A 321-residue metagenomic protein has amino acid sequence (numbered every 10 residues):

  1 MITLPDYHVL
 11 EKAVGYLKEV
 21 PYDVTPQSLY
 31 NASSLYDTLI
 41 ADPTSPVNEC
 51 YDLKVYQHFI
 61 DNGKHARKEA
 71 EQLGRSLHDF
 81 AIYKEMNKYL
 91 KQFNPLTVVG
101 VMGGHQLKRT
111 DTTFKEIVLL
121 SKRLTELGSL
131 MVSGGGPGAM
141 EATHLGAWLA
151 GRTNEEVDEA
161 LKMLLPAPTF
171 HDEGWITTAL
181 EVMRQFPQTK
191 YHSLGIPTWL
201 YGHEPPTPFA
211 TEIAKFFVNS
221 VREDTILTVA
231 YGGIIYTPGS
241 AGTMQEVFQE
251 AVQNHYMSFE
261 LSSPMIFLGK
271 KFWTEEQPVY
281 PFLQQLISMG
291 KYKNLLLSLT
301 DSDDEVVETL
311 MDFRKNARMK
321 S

Functional and structural regions predicted by a protein language model:
M1-V99, R152-A167, E173-Q188, F313-S321: N-terminal low-complexity/intrinsically disordered extensions
I2-P5, G138-G233: Acidic/glycine-enriched connector segments
L4-H8, P137-G138, F267-E275: Short beta-alpha junction loops
A13-K18, I117-L120, T211, Q249-N254 (+2 more regions): Short, solvent-exposed amphipathic alpha-helical segments in soluble enzyme and RNA/protein-processing domains
T97-V101, T112-A160: N-terminal active-site beta-alpha-beta segment that forms phosphate/nucleotide-binding and substrate-recognition loops
T110, A139-T143, G242-Q249: Short glycine/serine/threonine-rich phosphate/pyrophosphate-binding segments that cradle anionic phosphate groups
G128, E155-M163, T237-P238, M244 (+1 more regions): Short, acidic/small-residue loops that bind anionic groups at enzyme active sites
I226-T228, E260-S321: C-terminal functional extensions of proteins
